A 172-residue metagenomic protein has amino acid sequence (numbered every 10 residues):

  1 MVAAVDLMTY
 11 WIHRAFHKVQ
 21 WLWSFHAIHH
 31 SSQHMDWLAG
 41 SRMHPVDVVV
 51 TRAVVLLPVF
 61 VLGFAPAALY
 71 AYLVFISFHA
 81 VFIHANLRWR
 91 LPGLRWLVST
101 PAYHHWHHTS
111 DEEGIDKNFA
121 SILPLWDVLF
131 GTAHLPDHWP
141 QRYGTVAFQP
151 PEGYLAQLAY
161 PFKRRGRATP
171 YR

Functional and structural regions predicted by a protein language model:
M1-R142, V146: Membrane-embedded catalytic scaffold of the fatty acid hydroxylase/desaturase
Q141-R172: A membrane-cytosol interface segment of integral membrane proteins
